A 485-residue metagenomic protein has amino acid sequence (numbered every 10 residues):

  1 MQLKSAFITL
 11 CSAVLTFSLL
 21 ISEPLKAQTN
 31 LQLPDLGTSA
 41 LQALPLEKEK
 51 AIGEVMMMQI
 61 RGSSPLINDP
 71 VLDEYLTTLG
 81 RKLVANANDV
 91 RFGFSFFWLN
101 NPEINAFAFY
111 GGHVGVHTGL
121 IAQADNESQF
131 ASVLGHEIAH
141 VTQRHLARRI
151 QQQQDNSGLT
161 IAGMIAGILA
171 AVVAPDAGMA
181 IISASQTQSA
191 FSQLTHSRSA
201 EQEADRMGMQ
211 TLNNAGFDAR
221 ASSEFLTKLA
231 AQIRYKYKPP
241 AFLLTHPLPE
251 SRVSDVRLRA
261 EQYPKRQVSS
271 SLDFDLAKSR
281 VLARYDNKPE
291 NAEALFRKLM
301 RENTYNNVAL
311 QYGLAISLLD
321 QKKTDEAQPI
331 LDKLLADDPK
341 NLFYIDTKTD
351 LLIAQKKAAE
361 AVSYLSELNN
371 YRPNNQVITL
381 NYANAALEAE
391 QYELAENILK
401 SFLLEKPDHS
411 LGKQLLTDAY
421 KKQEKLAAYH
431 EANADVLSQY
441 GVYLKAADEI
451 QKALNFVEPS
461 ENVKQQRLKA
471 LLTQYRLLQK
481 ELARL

Functional and structural regions predicted by a protein language model:
Q2-A13, S18-F107, Q232-R234, E293-A294 (+8 more regions): Hydrophobic or amphipathic, alpha-helical segments that drive membrane association/targeting
L36-S39, A43, E54, L66 (+4 more regions): Extracytoplasmic and endomembrane cell-envelope/extracellular-matrix remodeling and assembly machinery
V114, Q123, V141, Y263 (+6 more regions): TPR/TPR-like alpha-solenoid repeats
G115-S132, S199: Short pre-active-site segment immediately N-terminal to the catalytic Zn-binding motif
V116, S132-H140, R144, A204: Active-site recognition of the HExxH zinc-binding catalytic motif
S128, I138-D155, V173: Catalytic Zn2+-binding segment of zinc metalloproteases
G158-D176, A180-S192: Membrane-active amphipathic alpha-helices enriched in small hydrophobic residues
